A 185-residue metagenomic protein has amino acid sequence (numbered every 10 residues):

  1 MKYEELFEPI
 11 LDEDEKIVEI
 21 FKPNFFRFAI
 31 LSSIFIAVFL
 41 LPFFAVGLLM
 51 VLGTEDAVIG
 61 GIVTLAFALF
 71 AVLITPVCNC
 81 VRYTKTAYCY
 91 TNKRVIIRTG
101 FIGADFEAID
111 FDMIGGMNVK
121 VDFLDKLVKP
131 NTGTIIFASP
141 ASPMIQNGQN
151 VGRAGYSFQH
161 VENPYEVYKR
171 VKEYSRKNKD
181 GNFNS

Functional and structural regions predicted by a protein language model:
M1-F43, M50-L52, R176-S185: N-terminal membrane-targeting/pre-transmembrane regions
E8-I10, C80, A87, K126-V128 (+1 more regions): Short secondary-structure boundary/capping segments
D14-I17, T86, G133: A generic secondary-structure signal marking the coil-to-beta-strand transition
K16, A104-F106, V151-Y156: Short, mixed charged/polar active-site loops that provide acid/base catalysis or chelate metal/phosphate cofactors
E19, A71-N118, D122: Conserved beta-hairpin
F25-K85: Alpha-helical transmembrane spans
V63-F67, A108-F111, Y168: Amphipathic alpha-helical transducer elements in NTP-driven molecular machines
V128-S185: A membrane-cytosol interface segment of integral membrane proteins
